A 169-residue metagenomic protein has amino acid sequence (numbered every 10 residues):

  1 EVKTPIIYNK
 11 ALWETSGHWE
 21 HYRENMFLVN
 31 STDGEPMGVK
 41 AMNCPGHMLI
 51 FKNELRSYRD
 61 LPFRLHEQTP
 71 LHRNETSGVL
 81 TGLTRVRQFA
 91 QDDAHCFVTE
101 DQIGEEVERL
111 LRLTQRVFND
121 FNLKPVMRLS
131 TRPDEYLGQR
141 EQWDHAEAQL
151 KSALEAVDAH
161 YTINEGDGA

Functional and structural regions predicted by a protein language model:
E1-A169: TRNA-recognition modules of translation machinery and tRNA-sensing kinases, especially anticodon-binding
